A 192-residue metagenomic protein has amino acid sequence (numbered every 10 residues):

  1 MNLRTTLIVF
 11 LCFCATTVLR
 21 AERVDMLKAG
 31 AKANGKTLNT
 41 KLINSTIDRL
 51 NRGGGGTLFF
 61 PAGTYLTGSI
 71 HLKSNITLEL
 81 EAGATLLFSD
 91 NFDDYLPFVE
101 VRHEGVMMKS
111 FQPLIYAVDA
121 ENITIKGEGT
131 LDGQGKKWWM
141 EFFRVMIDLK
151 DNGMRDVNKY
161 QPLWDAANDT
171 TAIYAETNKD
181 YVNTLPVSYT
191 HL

Functional and structural regions predicted by a protein language model:
M1-R23: Bacterial Sec-dependent N-terminal signal peptides
M26-F59, Y95: Acidic Gly/Asp/Thr-rich repetitive segments characteristic of extracellular carbohydrate-active and adhesion proteins
G30, G55-H103, M108-F111, Y116 (+1 more regions): N-terminal extracellular ligand-recognition/capping segment immediately after the signal peptide
Y116-K137, L149-D165: Parallel beta-helix/beta-solenoid
V145-L185: Charged, glycine/proline-rich intrinsically disordered loops and linkers
T190-H191: Conserved small/polar residues in nucleotide/adenosyl-binding loops
